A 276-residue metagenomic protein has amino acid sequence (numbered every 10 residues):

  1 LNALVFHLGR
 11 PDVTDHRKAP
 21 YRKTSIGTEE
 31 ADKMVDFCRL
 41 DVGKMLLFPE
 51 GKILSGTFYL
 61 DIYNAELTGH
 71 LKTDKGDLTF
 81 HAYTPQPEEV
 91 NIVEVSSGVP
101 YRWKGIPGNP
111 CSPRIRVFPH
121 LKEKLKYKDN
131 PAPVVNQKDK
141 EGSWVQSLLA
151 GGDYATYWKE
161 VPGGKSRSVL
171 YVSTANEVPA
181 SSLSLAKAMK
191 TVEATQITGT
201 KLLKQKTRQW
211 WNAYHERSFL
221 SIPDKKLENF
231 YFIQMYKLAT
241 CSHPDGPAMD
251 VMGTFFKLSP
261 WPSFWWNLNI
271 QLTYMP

Functional and structural regions predicted by a protein language model:
L1-F264: Acidic/polar, glycine-enriched structural segments that form the non-catalytic walls/loops of the carbohydrate-binding
F232, L268-Q271: A generic alpha-helix surface/boundary motif
K237-L238, I270-P276: Alpha-helical support elements that line or immediately flank enzyme active sites and cofactor-binding pockets
